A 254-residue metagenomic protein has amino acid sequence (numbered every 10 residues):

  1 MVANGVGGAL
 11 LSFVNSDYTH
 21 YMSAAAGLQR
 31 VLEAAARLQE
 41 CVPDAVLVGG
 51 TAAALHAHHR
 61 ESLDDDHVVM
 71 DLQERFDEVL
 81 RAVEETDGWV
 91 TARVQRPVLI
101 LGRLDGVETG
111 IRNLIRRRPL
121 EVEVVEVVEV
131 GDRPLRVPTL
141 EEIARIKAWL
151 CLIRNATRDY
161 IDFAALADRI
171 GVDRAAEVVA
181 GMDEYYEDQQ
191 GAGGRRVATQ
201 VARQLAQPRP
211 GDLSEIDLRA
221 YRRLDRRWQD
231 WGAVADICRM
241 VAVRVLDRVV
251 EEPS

Functional and structural regions predicted by a protein language model:
V2-S254: Compositionally biased terminal segments of proteins
